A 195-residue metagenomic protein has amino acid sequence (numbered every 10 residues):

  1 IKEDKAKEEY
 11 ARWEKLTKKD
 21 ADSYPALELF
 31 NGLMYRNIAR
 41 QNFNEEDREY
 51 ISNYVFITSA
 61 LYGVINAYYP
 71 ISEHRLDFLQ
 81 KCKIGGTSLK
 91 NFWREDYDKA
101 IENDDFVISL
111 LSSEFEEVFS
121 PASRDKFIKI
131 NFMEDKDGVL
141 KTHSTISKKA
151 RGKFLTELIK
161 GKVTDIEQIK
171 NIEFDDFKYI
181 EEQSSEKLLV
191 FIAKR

Functional and structural regions predicted by a protein language model:
I1-N42: Active-site helix-to-loop segments that bind/position phosphate- or nucleotide-bearing substrates and donors across
R40-R195: Internal, well-folded beta-alpha domain core
